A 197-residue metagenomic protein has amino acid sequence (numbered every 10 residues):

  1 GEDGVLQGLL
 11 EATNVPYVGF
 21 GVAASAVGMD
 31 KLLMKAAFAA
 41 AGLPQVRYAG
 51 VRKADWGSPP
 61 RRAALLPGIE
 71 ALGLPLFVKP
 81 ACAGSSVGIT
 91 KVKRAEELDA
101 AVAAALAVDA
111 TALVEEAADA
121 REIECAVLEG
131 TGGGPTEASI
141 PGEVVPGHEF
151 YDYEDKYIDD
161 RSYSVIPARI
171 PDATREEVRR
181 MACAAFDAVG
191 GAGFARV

Functional and structural regions predicted by a protein language model:
G1-M29, P44-K53: A short, GP-enriched loop/loop-strand-helix hinge that lies immediately N-terminal to, or at the N-terminal rim
E2-V5, V87-G88, E124: Short glycine-/acidic-enriched loop or helix-start segments at secondary-structure transitions that form or flank
D3-L6, K31-M34, L98, A138 (+1 more regions): A general structural signal for well-ordered alpha-helical segments in protein cores
L10, E116, A126-V127, F186-V197: Conserved metal-phosphate-binding beta-hairpin within the catalytic cores of diverse ATP-dependent phosphoryl-transfer
V18, V46-R47, S139, Y151 (+1 more regions): A short, local hydrophobic-aromatic micro-motif
V27-R121, T131-G132, R180: Active-site nucleotide/adenylate-binding loops and adjacent lid/helix of ATP-dependent enzymes
K93-R180, A185: Phosphate-binding site of ATP-dependent enzymes
